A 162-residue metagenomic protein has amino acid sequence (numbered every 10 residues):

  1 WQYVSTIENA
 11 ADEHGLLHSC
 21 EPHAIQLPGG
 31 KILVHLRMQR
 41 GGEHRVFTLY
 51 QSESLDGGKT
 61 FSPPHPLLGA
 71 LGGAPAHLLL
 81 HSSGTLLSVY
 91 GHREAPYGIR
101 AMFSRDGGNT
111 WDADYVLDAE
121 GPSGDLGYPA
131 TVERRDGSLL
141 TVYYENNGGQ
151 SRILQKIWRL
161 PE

Functional and structural regions predicted by a protein language model:
W1-E162: Asp-box/BNR beta-propeller blade signature and adjacent active/binding-site loops in extracellular glycan-interacting
